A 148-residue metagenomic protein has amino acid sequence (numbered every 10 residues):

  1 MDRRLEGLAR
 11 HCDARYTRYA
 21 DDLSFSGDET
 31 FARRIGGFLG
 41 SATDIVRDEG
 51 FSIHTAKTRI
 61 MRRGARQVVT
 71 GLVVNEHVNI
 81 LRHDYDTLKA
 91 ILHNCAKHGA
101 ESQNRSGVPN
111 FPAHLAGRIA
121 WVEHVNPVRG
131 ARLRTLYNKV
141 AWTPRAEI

Functional and structural regions predicted by a protein language model:
M1-A20, S24-T30: Active-site palm subdomain of RNA-directed nucleic acid polymerases
R3, F31-I148: Right-hand nucleic-acid polymerase module
